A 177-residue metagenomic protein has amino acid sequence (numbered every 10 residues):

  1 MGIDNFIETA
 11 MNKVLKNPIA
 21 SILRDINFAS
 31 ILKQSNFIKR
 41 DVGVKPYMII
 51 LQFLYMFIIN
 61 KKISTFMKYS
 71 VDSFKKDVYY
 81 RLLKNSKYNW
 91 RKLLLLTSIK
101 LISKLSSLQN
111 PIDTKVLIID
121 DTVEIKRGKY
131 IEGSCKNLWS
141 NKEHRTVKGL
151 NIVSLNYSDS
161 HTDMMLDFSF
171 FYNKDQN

Functional and structural regions predicted by a protein language model:
M1-R91: Gly/serine-rich nucleotide phosphate-binding loop at the start of the catalytic core of nucleotide/ADP-ribose-handling
N85-K174: Active-site-proximal, Lys/Arg-enriched surface segment that forms a nucleic-acid-binding/basic interface patch
N177: Short, His- and charge-rich active-site/binding loops that engage polyanionic ligands
